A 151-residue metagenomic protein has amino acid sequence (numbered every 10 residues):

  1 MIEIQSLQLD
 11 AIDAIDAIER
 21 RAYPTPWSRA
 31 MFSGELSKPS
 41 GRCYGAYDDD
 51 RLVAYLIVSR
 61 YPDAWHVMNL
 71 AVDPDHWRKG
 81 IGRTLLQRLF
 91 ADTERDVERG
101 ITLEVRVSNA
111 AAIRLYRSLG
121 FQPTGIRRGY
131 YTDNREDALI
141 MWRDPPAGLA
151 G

Functional and structural regions predicted by a protein language model:
E3-K79, L86-D96, D144-A150: Acetyl-CoA-dependent GNAT
R29, S33, V107, Y130-Y131: Conserved beta-strand edge residues that scaffold enzyme active sites
D73-Q87, D96, R106-R114, S118-L119 (+1 more regions): Conserved glycine-rich acetyl-CoA-binding loop
T102-E104, Q122-I140: Conserved catalytic-core motifs of GNAT/GCN5-like acyltransferases
